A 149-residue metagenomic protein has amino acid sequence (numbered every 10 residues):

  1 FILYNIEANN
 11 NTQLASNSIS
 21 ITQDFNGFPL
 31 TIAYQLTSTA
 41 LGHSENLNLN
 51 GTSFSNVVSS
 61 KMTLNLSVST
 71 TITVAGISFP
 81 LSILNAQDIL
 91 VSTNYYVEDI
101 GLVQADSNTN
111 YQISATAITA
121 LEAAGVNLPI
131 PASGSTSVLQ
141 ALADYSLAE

Functional and structural regions predicted by a protein language model:
F1-E149: Conserved functional acidic sites
